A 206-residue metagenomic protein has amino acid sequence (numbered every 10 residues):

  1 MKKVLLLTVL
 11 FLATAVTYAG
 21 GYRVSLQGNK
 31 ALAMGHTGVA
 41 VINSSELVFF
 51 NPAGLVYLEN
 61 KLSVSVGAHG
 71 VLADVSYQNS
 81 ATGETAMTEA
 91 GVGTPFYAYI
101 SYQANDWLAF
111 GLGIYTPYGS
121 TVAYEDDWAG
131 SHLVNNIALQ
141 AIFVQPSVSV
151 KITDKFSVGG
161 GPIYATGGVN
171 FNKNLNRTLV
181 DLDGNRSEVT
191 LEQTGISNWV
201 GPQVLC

Functional and structural regions predicted by a protein language model:
V4-A13: Sec-dependent N-terminal signal peptides
A15-A19: Sec/Tat signal peptide C-region and signal peptidase I cleavage site
G20-C206: Subset of outer-membrane beta-barrel
